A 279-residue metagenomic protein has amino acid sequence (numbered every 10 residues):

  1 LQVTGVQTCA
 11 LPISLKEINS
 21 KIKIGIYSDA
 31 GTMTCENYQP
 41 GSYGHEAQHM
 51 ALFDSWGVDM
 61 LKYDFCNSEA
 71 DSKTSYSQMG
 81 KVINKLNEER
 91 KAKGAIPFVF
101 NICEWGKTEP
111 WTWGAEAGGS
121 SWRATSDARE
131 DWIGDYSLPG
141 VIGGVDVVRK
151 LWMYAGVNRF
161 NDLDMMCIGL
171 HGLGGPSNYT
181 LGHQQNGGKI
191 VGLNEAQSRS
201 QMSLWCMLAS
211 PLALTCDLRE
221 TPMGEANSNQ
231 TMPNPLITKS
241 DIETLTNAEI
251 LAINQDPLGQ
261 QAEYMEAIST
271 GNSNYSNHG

Functional and structural regions predicted by a protein language model:
Q2-C9: Single conserved hydrophobic/aromatic residue that forms the stacking wall/gate of nucleotide- or nucleobase-binding
A10, E69-V82, L86: Active-site-adjacent beta->alpha loops and helix N-cap segments on the catalytic face of soluble alpha/beta enzymes
K16-G41, N84-W111: Aromatic-lined carbohydrate-recognition surfaces of secreted/lumenal glycan-active proteins
K23-S68: Active-site-adjacent "subsite" loops/lids of carbohydrate-active enzymes
A30-T34, M60, F65-A70, W105-E109 (+2 more regions): Solvent-exposed loop/turn segments at secondary-structure junctions within structured extracellular/periplasmic domains
H45-Q48, F98-D217: Glycan-recognition surfaces
L214-G279: Glycan-recognition and catalytic regions of carbohydrate-active enzymes
